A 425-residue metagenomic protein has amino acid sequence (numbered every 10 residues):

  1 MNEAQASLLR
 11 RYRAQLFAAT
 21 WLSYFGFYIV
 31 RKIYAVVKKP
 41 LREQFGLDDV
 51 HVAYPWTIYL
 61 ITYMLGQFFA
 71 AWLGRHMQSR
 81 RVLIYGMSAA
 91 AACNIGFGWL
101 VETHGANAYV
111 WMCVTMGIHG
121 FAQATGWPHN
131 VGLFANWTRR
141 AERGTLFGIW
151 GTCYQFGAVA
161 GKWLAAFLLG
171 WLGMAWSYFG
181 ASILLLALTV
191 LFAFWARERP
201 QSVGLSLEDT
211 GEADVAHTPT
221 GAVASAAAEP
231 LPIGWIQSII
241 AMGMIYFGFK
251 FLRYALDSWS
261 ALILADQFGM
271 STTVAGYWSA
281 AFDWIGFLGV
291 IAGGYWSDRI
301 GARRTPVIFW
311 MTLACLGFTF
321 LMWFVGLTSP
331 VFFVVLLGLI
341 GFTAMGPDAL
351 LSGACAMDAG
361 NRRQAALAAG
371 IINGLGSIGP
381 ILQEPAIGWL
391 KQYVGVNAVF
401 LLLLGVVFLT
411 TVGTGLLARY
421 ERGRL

Functional and structural regions predicted by a protein language model:
Y34-K38, Q237-I291, D348, Q383-E384: Extracytoplasmic gate region of multi-pass secondary transporters
T57-W72, A280-G293: Central cavity-lining transmembrane alpha-helices of secondary-active solute carriers, predominantly the Major
H76-M87, D298-T312: Cytoplasmic membrane-interface "Motif A"-like loop-to-helix N-cap segments of 12-TM Major Facilitator Superfamily
S88-G105, L313-L327: C-terminal ends and interior cores of transmembrane alpha-helices in multi-pass membrane transporters/permeases
C93, A108-T125, V331-P347: Hydrophobic core of transmembrane alpha-helices in multi-pass small-molecule transporters, especially MFS/SLC-type
T115-F156: Cytoplasmic helix-loop-helix junction between adjacent transmembrane helices in 12-TM secondary transporters
W150, Y154-P200: Helix-loop-helix hairpin linking two adjacent transmembrane segments in secondary transporters
R303-L351: C-terminal transmembrane helical hairpin of 12-TM major facilitator-type secondary transporters
